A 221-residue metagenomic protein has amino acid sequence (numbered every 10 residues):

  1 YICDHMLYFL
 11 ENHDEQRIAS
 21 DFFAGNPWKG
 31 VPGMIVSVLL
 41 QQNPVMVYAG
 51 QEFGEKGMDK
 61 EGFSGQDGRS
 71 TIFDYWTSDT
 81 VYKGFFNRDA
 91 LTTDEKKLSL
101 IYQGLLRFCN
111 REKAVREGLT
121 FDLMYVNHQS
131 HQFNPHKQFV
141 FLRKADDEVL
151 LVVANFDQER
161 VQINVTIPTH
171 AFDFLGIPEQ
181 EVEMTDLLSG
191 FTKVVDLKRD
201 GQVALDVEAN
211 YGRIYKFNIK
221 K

Functional and structural regions predicted by a protein language model:
C3-N12, R17-E181: Loop/helix patches that line or flank the sugar-binding groove of alpha-linked glycan CAZymes
M124-Y125, S189, D206: Compositionally biased amphipathic helical and low-complexity segments enriched in hydrophobic
L142, T185, K216-N218: Residue-level detector of conserved, well-ordered beta-strand and adjacent loop positions that form binding/recognition
Q162-T166, E183, V194, A204-D206: Ser/Thr- (and often Asn-) enriched beta-sheet segments in non-cytosolic proteins
E181-G201: Solvent-exposed beta-strand/loop surfaces of large extracellular or lumenal domains
V195-K221: C-terminal beta-strand-rich structural cap/linker in extracellular carbohydrate-active enzymes
